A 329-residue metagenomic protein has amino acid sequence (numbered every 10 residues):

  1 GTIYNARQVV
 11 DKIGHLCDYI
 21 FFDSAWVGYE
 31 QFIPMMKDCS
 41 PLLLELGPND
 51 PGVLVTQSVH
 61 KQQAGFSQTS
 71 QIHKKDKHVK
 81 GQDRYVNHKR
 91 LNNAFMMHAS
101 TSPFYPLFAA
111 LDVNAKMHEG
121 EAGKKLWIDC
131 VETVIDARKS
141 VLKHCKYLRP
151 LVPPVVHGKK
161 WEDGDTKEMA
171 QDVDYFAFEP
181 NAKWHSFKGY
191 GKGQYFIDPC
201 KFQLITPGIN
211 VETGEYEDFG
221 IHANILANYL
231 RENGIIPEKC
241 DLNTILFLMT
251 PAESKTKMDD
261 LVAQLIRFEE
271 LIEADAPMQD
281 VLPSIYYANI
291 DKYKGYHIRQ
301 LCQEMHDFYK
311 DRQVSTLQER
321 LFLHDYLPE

Functional and structural regions predicted by a protein language model:
G1-K146: Conserved PLP-enzyme active-site core in the AAT-like
E121-E329: Non-catalytic terminal extensions of PLP-dependent enzymes
